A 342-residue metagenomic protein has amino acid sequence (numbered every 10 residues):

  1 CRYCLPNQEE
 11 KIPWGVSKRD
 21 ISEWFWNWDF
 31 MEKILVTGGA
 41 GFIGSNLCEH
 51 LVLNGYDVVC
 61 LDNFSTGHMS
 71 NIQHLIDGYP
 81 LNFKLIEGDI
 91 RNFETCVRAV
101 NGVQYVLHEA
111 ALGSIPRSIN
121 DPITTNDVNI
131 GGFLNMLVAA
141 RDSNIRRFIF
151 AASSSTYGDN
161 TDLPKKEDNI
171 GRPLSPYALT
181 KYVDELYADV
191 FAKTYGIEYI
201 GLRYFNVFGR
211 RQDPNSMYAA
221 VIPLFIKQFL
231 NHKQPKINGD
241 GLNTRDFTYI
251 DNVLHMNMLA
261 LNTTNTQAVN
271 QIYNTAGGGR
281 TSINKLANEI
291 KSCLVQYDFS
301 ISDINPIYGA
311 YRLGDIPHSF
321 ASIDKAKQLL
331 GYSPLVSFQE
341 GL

Functional and structural regions predicted by a protein language model:
C1-W24: Canonical Radical SAM [4Fe-4S] cluster-binding loop centered on the CxxxCxxC motif and its immediate flanking residues
R19, E94-V97, Q104, P116 (+11 more regions): Residues in well-ordered alpha-helical elements
M31-V207, F229, N257, L261: N-terminal Rossmann-like NAD(P)+-binding domain of SDR-like oxidoreductases, especially those catalyzing
G88, L230-L342: C-terminal substrate-binding subdomain of Rossmann-fold SDR/epimerase-dehydratase oxidoreductases
V183, Y187, F191, V221 (+3 more regions): Hydrophobic alpha-helix immediately C-terminal to the catalytic Tyr-X-X-X-Lys motif of short-chain
